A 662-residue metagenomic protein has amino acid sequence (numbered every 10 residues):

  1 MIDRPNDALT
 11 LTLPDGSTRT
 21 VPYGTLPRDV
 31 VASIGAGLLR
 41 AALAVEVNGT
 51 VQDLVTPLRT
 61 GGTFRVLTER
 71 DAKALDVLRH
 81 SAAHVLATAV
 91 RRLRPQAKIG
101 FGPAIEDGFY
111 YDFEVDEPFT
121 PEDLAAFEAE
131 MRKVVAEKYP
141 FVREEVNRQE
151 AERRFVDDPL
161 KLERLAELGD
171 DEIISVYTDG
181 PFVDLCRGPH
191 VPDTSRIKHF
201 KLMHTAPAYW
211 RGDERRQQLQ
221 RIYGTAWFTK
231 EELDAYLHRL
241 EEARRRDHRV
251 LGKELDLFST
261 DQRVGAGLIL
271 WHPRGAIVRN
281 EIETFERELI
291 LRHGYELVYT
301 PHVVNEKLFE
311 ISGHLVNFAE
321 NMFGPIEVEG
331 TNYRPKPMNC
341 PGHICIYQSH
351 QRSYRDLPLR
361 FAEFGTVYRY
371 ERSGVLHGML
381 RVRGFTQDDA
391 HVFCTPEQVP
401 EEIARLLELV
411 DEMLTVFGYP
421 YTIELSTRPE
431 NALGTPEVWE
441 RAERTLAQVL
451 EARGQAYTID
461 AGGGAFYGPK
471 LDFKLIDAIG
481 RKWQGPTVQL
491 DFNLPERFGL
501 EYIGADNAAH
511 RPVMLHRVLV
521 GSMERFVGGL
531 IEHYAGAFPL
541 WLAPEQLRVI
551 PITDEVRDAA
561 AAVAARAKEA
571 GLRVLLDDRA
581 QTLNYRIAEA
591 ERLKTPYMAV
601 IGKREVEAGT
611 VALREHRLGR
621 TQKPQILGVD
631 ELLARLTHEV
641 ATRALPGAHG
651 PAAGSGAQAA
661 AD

Functional and structural regions predicted by a protein language model:
M1-G100, E106, D112-D662: NTP/phosphate- and nucleic-acid-binding module
